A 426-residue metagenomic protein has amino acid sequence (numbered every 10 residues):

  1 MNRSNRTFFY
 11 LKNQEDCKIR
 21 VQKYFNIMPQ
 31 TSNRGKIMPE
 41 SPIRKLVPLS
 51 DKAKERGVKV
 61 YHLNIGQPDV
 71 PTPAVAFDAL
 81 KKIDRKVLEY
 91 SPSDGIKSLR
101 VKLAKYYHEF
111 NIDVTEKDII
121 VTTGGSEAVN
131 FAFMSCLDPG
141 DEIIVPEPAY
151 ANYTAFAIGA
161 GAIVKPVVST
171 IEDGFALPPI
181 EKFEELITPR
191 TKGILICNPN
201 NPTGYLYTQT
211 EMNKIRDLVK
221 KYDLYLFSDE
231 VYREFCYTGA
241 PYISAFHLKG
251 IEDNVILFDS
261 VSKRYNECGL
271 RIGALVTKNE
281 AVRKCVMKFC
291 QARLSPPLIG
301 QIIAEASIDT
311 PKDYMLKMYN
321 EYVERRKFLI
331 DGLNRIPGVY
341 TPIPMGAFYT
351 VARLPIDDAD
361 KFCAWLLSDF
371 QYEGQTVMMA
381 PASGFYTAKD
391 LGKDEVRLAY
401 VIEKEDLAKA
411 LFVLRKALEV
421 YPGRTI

Functional and structural regions predicted by a protein language model:
T7-Y10, K18-R20, Y24-T31, G35 (+4 more regions): PLP-dependent class I/II
K86: Basic nucleic-acid-binding alpha-helical/helix-turn surface characteristic of O6-alkylguanine DNA
Y90-T123: Conserved N-terminal alpha-helix of the aminotransferase class I/II PLP-enzyme fold
